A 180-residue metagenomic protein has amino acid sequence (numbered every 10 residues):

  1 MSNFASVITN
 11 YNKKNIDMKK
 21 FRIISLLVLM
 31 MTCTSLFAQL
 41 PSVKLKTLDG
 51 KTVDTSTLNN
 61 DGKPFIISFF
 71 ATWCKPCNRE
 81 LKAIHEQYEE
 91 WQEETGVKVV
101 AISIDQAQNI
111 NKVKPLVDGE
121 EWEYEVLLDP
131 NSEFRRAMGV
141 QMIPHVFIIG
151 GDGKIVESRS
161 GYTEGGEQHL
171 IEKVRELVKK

Functional and structural regions predicted by a protein language model:
M1-L40: Bacterial Sec-dependent N-terminal signal peptides
K44-P64: A short beta-strand-turn-helix
T47, L116-G151: Short, internal strand/loop/helix patches that form the active-site neighborhood or redox-interaction surface
D61-P64, T95-K98, E123-Y124, G151: Loop/turn elements at helix/coil->beta-strand transitions in domains of secreted/extracellular proteins
G62-F65, F70-W73, M142: Short pre-active-site segment immediately N-terminal to redox-active cysteine/selenocysteine motifs in thiol-based
F69-A83: Conserved redox-active cysteine motifs that mediate thiol-disulfide chemistry, especially di-cysteine Cys-X(1-2)-Cys
R79-G119, E133-R136: Structural microenvironment flanking redox-active thiols in thiol-disulfide oxidoreductases
I148-K180: Thiol-/selenol-based redox modules, centered on thioredoxin-like and closely related oxidoreductase domains
